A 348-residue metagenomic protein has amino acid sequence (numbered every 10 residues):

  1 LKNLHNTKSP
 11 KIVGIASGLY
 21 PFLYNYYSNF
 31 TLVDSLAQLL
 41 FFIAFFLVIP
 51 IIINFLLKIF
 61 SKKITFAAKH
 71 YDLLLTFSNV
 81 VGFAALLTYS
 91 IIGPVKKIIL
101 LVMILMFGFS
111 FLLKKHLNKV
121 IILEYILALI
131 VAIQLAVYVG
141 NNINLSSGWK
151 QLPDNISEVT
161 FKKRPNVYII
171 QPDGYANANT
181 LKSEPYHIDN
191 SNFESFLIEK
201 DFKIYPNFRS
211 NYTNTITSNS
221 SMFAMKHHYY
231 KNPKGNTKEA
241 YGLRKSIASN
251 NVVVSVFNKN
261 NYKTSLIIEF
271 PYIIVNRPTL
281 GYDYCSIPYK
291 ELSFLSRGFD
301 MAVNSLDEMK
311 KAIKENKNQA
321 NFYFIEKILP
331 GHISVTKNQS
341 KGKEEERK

Functional and structural regions predicted by a protein language model:
L1-S146: Transmembrane and membrane-interface helices of multi-pass, inner-membrane envelope-modifying transferases
T7, K163-R164: Helix-boundary/low-complexity linker signature
N29-A37, S61, G331-I333, S340-K348: Feature captures the catalytic ectodomains and active-site-proximal regions of enzymes that hydrolyze or transfer
V33-F46, S293, R297-V303, R347-K348: Membrane-interface anchor segments at the N-terminal boundary of transmembrane helices in multi-pass membrane enzymes
I49-L113, R164-I169, G174-K341: Active-site-proximal alpha/beta segments of enzymes that process anionic O-linked groups
V120, S157-V159, R209, A312: Short, well-ordered helical secondary-structure segments
A132-I143, P153-F161, T180-H187: Alpha-helical membrane-embedding segments and immediately adjacent membrane-interface amphipathic helices
S146-K162, K310, S340-K348: A long, amphipathic alpha-helix that forms part of the scaffold/cap immediately adjacent to metal-dependent active
